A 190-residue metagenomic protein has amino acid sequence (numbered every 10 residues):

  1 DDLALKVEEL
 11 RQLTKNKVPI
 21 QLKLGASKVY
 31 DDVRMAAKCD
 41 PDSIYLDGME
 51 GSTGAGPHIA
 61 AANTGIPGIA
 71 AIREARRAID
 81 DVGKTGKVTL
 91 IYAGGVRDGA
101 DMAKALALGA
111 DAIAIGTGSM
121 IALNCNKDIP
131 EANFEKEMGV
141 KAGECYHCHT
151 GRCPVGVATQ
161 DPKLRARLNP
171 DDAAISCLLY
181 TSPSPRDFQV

Functional and structural regions predicted by a protein language model:
D2-R165: Glycine-rich phosphate/ribose-binding loops and adjacent secondary-structure elements that form binding surfaces
R167-N169: Short glycine/proline- and acidic residue-enriched helix-loop micro-motifs that form flexible lids or anion-recognition
D171-A173: Conserved active-site carboxylates
I175-L179: C-terminal structured "cap/appendage" subdomains that terminate the fold
Y180-V190: Single conserved hydrophobic/aromatic residue that forms the stacking wall/gate of nucleotide- or nucleobase-binding
